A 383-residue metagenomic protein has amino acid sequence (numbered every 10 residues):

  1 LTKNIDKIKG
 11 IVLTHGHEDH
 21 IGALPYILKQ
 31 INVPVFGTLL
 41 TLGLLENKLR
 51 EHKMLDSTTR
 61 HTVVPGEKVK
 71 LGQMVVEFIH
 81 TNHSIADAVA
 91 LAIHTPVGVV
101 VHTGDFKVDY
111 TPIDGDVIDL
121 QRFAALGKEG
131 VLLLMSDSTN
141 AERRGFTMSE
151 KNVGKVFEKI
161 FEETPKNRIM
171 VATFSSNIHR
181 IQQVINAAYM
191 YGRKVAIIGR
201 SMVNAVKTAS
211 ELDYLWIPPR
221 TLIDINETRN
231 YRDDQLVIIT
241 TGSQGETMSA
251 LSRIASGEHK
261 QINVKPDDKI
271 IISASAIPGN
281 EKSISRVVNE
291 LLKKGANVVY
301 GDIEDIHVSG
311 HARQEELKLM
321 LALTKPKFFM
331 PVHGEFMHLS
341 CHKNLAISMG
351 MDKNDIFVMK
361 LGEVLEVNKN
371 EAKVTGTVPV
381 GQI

Functional and structural regions predicted by a protein language model:
L1-V12, H17-N230, S249-N263, K282-R286: His/Asp/Glu-rich metal-coordinating catalytic cores of metallo-dependent phosphodiesterases/hydrolases acting on
R143-I383: Hard-cation-handling environments
